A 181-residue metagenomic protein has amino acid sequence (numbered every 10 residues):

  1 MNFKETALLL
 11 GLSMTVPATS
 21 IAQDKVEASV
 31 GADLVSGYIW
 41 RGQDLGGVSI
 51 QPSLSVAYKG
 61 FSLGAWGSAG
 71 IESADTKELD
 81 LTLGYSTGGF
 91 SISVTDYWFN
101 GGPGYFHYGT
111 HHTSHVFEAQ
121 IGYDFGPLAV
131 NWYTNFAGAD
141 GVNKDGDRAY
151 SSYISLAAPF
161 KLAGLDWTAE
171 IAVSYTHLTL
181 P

Functional and structural regions predicted by a protein language model:
M1-E27: Cleavable N-terminal export/targeting peptides
Q23-I71: Short glycine/proline- and aromatic-enriched beta-strand/turn motifs that initiate or cap beta-hairpins
A28, G60-A65, G89-V94, F125-W132 (+1 more regions): Repeated loop/turn-to-beta-strand initiation elements of outer-membrane beta-barrel proteins
A32-L34, P52-Y58, L81-Y85, V94 (+2 more regions): Residues on the lipid-exposed face of transmembrane beta-strands in outer-membrane beta-barrel proteins
V35-G37, S68-G70, Y97-F99, N135 (+1 more regions): Active-site beta-loop-alpha junctions enriched in small/polar residues
D44-L45, S73-A149: Outer-membrane pore/translocation modules
V142-K161, E170: A contiguous pocket-lining binding segment that forms or flanks enzyme active sites
T176-P181: Conserved small/polar residues in nucleotide/adenosyl-binding loops
